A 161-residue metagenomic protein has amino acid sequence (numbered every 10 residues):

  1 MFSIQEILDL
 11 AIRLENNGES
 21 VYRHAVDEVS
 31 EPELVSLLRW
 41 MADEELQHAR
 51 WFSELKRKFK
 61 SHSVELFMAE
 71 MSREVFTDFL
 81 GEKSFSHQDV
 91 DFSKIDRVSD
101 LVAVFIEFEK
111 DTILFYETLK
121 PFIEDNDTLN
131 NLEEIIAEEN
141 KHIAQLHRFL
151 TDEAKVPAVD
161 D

Functional and structural regions predicted by a protein language model:
M1-D161: Non-heme di-metal
